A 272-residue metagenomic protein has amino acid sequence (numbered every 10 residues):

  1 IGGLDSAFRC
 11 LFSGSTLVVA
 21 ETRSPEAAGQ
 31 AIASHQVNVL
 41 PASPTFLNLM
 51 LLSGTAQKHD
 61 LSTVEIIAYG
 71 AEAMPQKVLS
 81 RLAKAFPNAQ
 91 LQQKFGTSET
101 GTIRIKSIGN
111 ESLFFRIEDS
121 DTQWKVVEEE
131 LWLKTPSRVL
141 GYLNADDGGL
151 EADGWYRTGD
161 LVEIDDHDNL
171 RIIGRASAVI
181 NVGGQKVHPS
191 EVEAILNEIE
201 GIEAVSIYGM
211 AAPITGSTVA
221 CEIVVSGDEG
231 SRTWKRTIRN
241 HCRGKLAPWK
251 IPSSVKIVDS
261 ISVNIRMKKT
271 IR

Functional and structural regions predicted by a protein language model:
I1-L49, I66, Q92: AMP-binding/adenylate-forming
E26-G29, A56-K58, E193-A194: Short hydrophobic/charged patches on amphipathic alpha-helices used for structural packing and interfaces
V39-P41, S53-S112: Gly/Ser/Thr-rich phosphate-binding loop
L40, G96, T135, L161-K250: AMP-binding/adenylate-forming catalytic core of the ANL superfamily
T45, E72-A73, S137: Alpha-helix/helix-capping structural signal
Q92-E99, R116-D119, Y208-M210, K256: Beta-strand->loop->alpha-helix junctions that form or flank phosphate-binding loops in nucleotide-handling enzymes
K125-D153, Q185-V187: Conserved ATP/PPi-binding loop(s) of AMP-dependent carboxylate-activating enzymes
G244-K268: AMP-binding/adenylate-forming catalytic domain of the ANL superfamily
